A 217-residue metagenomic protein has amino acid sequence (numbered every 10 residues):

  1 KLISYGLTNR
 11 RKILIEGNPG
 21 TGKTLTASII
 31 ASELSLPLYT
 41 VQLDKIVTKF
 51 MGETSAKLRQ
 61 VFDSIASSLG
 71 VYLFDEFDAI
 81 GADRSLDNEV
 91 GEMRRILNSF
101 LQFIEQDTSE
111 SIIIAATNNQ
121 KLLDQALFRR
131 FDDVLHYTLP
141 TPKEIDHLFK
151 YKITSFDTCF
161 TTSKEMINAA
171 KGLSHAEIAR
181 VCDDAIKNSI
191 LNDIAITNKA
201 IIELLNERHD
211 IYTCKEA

Functional and structural regions predicted by a protein language model:
K1-K164: Walker A/P-loop NTP-binding motif of AAA+ ATPase domains
P142-A217: C-terminal alpha-helical "lid" subdomain
